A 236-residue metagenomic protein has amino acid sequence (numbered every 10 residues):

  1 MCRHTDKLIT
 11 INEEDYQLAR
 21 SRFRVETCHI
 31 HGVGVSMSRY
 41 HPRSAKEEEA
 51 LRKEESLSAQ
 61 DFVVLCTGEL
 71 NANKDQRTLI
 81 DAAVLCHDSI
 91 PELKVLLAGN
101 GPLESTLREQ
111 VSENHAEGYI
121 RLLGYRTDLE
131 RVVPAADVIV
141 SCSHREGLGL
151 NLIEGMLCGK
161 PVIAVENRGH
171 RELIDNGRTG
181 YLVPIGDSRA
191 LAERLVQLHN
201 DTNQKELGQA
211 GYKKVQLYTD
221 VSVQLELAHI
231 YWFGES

Functional and structural regions predicted by a protein language model:
R3-A45: Donor nucleotide-sugar binding/catalytic pocket of nucleotide-sugar-dependent glycosyltransferases
H41-L57: A short helix/loop element that forms part of the nucleotide-sugar donor recognition site in Leloir-type
F62-L85, V95, P102-R108, L150 (+1 more regions): A conserved mid-protein helix/loop that constitutes part of the nucleotide-sugar donor-binding site
R108-G124: Nucleotide-activated donor-binding/catalytic signature segment of Leloir-type glycosyltransferases, i.e., the conserved
Y125, H144: Aromatic "clamp/platform" in nucleotide-sugar-dependent glycosyltransferases that forms part of the donor/acceptor
P161-A164: Short hydrophobic beta-strand element within catalytic cores of glycosyltransferases and related nucleotide-activated
N176-G177, Y181-S188, Q197-T202: Conserved acidic donor-binding segment of nucleotide-sugar-dependent glycosyltransferases
A190, N203-L217: A short, well-ordered alpha-helix in the C-terminal region of glycosyltransferases
